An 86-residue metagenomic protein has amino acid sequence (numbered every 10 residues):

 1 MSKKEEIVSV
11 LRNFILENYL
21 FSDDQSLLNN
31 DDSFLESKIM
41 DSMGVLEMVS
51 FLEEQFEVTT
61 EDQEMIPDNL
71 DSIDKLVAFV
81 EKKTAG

Functional and structural regions predicted by a protein language model:
S2-Q25, A78-G86: Thiotemplate assembly-line natural product biosynthesis machinery
K4, V8, N30-D31, V45 (+2 more regions): Structural motif detector for alpha-helix initiation sites
E5-E6, N13, S37, F56 (+2 more regions): Residue-level marker of intrinsically disordered, low-complexity segments enriched for small/polar residues
Y19-I39, E57-I66, T84-G86: Phosphopantetheine carrier-protein modules
D41-V49, L70-I73: Amphipathic alpha-helical interaction surfaces in cytosolic regulatory modules
M65, D74, F79-V80: C-terminal structural segments of small proteins and small subunits
